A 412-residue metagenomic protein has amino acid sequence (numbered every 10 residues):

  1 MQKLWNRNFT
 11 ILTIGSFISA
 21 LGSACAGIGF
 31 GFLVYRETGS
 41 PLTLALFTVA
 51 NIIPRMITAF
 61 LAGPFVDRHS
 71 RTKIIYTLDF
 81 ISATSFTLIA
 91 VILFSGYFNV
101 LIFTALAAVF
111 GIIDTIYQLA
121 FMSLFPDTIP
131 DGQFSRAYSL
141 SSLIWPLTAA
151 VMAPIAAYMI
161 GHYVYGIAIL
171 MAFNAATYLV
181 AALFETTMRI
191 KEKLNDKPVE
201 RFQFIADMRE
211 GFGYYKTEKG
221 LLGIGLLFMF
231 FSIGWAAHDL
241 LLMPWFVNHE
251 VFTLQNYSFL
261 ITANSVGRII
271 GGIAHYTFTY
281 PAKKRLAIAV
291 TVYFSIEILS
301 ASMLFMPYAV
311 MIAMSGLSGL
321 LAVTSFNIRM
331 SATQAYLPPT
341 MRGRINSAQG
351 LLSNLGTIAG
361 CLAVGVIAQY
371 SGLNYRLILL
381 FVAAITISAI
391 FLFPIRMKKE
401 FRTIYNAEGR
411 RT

Functional and structural regions predicted by a protein language model:
M1-F9, K191-L226: Juxtamembrane intracellular "pre-TM" segments in multi-pass secondary transporters
N6-R7, S40, T217-K219, P307-Y308 (+1 more regions): Short loop-to-helix capping motifs
T10-G27, A50-V66, S70-S85, I102-I160 (+8 more regions): Substrate-agnostic recognition of the 12-TM MFS/MFS-like secondary transporter fold
I28-L42, L240-Q255: Short amphipathic helix-loop junctions that connect adjacent transmembrane helices in Major Facilitator Superfamily/SLC
G31, F86-L93, A156-G161, A181-E185 (+7 more regions): Structural signal for membrane-spanning alpha-helices in multi-pass inner-membrane proteins, emphasizing helix cores
G31-R36, A90-F94, V151-F173, N248-H249 (+1 more regions): Transmembrane alpha-helix termini and helix-breaking/packing motifs in multi-pass membrane transporters
I57, R68, T72-I74, L78 (+3 more regions): C-terminal transmembrane bundle of multi-pass solute transporters/carriers
S123, D127, M171-F202, P394-E408: Helix-loop junctions on the cytosolic side of multi-pass membrane transporters, especially the intracellular loop
